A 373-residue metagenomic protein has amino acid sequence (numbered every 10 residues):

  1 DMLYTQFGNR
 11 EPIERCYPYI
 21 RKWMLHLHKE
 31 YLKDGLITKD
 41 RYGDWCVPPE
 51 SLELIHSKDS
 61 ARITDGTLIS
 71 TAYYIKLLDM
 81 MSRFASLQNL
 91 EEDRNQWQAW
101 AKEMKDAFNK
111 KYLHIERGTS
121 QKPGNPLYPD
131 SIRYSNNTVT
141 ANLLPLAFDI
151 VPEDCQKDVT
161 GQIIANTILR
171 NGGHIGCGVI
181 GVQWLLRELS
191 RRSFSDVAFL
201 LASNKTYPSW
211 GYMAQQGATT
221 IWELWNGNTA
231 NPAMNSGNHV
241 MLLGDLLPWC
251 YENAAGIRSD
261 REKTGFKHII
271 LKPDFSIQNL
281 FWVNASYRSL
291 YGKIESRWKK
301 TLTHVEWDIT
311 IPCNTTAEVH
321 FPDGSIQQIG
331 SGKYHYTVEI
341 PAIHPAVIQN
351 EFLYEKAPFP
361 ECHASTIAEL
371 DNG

Functional and structural regions predicted by a protein language model:
D1-P12, Y73-E91, L143-D154, Q183-S193 (+3 more regions): Well-ordered alpha-helical scaffold segments within catalytic/enzyme domains
Q6-S70, A85-L144, C155, N204 (+2 more regions): Active-site acid/base region of carbohydrate-active enzymes
R10, W45-G66, P126-S131, I164-G173 (+4 more regions): Short beta-alpha connecting loops at secondary-structure transitions that line or flank enzyme active sites
R15-P18, D65-K76, N136-T140, C177-I180 (+2 more regions): Aromatic- and histidine-enriched alpha-helix N-cap/loop-to-helix transition segments that scaffold the rims
L52, P341-G373: Asp-box/BNR beta-propeller blade signature and adjacent active/binding-site loops in extracellular glycan-interacting
Q98, D196-A342: Non-catalytic C-terminal accessory modules of carbohydrate-active enzymes
I115, R133-N228, A233-S236: Extracellular polysaccharide-recognition and catalytic grooves
